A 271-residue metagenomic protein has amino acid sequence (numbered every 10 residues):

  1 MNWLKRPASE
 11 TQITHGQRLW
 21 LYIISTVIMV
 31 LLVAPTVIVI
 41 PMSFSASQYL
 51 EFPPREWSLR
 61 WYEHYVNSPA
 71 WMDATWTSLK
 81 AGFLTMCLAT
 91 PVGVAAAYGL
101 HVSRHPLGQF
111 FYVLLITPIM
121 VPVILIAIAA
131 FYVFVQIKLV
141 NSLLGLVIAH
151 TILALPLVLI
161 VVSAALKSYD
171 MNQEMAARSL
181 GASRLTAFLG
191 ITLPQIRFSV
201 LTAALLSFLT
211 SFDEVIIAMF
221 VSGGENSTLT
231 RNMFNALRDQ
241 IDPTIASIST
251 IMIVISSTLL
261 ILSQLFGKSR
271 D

Functional and structural regions predicted by a protein language model:
M1-P69, D73-W76, K80, L262 (+1 more regions): N-terminal, non-cleaved signal-anchor transmembrane helix
M1-T11, G16-L21, L107, S163-E174 (+3 more regions): C-terminal transmembrane helix and the adjacent membrane-cytosol boundary/short C-terminal tail of inner/organellar
R6-T11, L50, P54, L59 (+4 more regions): Membrane-interfacial helix termini and adjacent extracytoplasmic/periplasmic loops of multi-pass transporters
Q12-R18, S47, L59-A70, F212-L262: Interhelical loop and adjacent transmembrane-helix boundary motif in polytopic membrane transport permeases
R18-S25, A95-A130, E174: Cytoplasmic-entry segments and transmembrane alpha-helices of multi-pass inner-membrane transporters
I23-I24, M29-T36, T151, L159-S163 (+2 more regions): Transmembrane alpha-helices
P69-V102: Transmembrane alpha-helix signature in integral membrane proteins
D73-T77, Y132-L157, S199-V200, A204 (+1 more regions): Loop-to-helix entry region at the N-terminal start of transmembrane alpha-helices in multi-pass membrane transporters
